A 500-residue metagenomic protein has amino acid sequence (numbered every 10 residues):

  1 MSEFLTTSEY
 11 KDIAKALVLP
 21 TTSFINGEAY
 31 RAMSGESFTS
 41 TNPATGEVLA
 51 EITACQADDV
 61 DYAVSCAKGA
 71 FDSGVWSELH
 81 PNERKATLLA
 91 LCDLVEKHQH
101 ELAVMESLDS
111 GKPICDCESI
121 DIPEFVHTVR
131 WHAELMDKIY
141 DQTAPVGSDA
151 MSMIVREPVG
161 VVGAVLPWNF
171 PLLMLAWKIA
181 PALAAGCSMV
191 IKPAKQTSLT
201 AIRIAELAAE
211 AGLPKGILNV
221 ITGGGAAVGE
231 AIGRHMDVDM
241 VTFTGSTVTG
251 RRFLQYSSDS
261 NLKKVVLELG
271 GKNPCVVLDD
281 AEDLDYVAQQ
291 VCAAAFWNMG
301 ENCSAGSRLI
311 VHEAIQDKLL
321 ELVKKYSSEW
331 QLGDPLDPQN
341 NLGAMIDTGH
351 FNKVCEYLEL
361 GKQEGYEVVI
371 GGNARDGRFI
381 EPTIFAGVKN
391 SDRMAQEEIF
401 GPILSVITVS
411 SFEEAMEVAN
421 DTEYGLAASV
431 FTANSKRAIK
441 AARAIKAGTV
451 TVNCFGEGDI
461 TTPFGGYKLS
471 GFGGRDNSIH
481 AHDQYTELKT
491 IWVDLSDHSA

Functional and structural regions predicted by a protein language model:
M1-A44, A70: Hydrophobic face of amphipathic alpha-helices that form TPR/SEL1-like repeat modules and related alpha-solenoid
G46, R84, E106, G186 (+8 more regions): Residue-level signal for inorganic ion chemistry
E47-A50, V238, V276, Q331 (+2 more regions): Conserved C-terminal structural/oligomerization subdomain of aldehyde/semialdehyde dehydrogenase
V48-C55, D72-W76, A164, C275-D279 (+5 more regions): Short, well-ordered beta-strand elements within core beta-sheets of diverse protein domains
L49-I139: Glycine-rich loop-to-alpha-helix module at the N-terminal edge of alpha/beta enzyme cores
Y140-Y286, V409: Rossmann-like NAD(P) dinucleotide-binding subdomain of oxidoreductase/dehydrogenase enzymes
S188-V190, V368, T449: A short hydrophobic/small-residue beta-strand
M240, V248-K389, V418, V452 (+1 more regions): ALDH superfamily catalytic-core signature
